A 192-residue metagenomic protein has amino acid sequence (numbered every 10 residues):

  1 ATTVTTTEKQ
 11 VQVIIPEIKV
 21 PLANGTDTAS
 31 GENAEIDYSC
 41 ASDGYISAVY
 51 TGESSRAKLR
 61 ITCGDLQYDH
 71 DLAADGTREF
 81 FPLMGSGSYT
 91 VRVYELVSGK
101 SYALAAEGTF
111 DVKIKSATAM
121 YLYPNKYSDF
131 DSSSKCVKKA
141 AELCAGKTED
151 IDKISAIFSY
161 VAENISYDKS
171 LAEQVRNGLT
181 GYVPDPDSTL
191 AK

Functional and structural regions predicted by a protein language model:
T2-A117: Beta-strand-enriched, solvent-exposed domains that form extended recognition/catalytic surfaces
Y89, Y102, Y121, F158-Y160 (+1 more regions): Aromatic side chains
S116-Y127: Hydrophobic alpha-helical segments and helix pairs
K126-A191: Secondary-structure boundary elements
